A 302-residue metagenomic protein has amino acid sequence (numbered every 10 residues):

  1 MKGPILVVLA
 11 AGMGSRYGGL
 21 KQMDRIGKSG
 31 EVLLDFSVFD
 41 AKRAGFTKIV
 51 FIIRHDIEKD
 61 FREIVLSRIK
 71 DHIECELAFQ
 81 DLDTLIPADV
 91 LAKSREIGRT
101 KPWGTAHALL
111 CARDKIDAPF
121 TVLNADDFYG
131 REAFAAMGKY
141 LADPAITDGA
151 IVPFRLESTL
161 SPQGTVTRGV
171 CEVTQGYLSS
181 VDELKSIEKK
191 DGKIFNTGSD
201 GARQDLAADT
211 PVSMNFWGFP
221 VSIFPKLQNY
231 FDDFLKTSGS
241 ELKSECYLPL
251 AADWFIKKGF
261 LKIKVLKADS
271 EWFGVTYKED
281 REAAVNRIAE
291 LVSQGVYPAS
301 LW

Functional and structural regions predicted by a protein language model:
M1-V8, K28-V122, Y129: Conserved N-terminal catalytic core of the sugar/cofactor nucleotidyltransferase
P4-G18: A phosphate-binding catalytic loop at a beta-strand-loop-alpha-helix junction that coordinates phosphoryl groups
G14, F128-G130: A short, conserved beta-strand element in the Rossmann-like catalytic core that flanks the donor/metal-binding loop
A88-G98, G164-G169, E279-A283: Short, surface-exposed amphipathic charged segments that create phosphate/polyanion-binding patches used for binding
G130-W217: Conserved core of the sugar-phosphate nucleotidyltransferase
F216-Q228: Conserved nucleotide-sugar donor-binding and metal-coordinating catalytic region shared by glycosyltransferases
Q228-L261: A C-terminal functional module that forms or caps the active site or interfaces directly with catalytic machinery
K262, D269-W302: Hydrophobic helical membrane-anchoring modules
